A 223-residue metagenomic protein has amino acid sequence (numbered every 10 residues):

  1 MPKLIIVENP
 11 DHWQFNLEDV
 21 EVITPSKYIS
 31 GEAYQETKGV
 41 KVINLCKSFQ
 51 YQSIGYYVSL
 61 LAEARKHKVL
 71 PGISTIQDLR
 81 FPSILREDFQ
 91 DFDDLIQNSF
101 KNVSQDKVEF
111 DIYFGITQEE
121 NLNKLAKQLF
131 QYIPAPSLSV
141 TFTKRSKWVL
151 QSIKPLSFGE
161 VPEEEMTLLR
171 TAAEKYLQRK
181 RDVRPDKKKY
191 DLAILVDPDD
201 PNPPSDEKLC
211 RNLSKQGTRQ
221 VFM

Functional and structural regions predicted by a protein language model:
M1-M223: ATP-binding N-terminal substructure of ATP-dependent carboxylate-amine bond-forming enzymes
